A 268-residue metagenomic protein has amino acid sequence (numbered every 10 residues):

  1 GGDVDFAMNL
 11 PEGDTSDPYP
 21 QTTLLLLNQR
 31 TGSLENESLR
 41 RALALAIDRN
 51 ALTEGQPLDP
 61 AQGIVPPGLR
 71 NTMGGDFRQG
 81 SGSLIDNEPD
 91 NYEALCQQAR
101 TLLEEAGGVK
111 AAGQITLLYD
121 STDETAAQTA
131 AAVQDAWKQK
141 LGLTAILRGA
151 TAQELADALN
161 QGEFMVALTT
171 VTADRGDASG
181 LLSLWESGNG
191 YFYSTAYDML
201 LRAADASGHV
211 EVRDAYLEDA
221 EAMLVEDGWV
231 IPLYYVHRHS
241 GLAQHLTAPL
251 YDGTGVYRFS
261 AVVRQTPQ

Functional and structural regions predicted by a protein language model:
G1-T31, T53: Extracellular/periplasmic solute-recognition and catalytic clefts
G2-G13, R49, T151-A152, T169-D174: Beta->alpha turn/N-cap motifs
D5-N9, L25-L26, T116, L147 (+2 more regions): Structural recognition of the beta-strand scaffold that forms the well-ordered cores of secreted hydrolase catalytic
L26-G32, S81-Y92, Y119-D123, S187-G190 (+1 more regions): Second-shell loop/turn segments in exported
T31-L39: Short helix-loop capping/hinge motifs at secondary-structure junctions, enriched in acidic/polar residues
A44-F77, T125-Q134, A156-Q268: Detector for C-terminal structural segments
D59-E105, D123-A126: Structural transition elements
Y92-E93, L102-A173: Ligand/substrate-recognition segments at binding pockets and active sites
